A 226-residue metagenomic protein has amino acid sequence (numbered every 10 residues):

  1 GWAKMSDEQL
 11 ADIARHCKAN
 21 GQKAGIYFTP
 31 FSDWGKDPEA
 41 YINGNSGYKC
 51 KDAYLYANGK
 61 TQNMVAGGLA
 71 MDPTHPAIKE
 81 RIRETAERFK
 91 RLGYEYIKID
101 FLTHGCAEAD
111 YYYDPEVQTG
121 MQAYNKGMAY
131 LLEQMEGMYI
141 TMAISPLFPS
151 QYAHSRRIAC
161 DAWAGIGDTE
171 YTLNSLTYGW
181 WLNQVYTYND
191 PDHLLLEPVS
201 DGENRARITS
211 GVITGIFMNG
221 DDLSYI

Functional and structural regions predicted by a protein language model:
G1-E87, Y94-P115: Aromatic-lined carbohydrate-binding/catalytic grooves of carbohydrate-active enzymes
Y41-E80, E84, M121-Y225: Glycan-recognition surfaces
